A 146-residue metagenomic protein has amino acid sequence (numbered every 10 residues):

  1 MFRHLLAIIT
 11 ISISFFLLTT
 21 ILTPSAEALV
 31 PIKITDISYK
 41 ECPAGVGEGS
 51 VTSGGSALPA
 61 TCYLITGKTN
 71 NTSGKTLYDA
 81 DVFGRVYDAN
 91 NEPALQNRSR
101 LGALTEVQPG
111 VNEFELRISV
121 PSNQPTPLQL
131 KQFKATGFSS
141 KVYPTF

Functional and structural regions predicted by a protein language model:
M1-I13: Bacterial N-terminal signal peptides that target proteins for export
F15-S25: C-terminal segment of classical bacterial N-terminal signal peptides
A26-T66: Low-complexity, acidic Ser/Thr/Pro/Gly-rich terminal tails and inter-domain linkers that flank the onset of structured
T69-S73: Asparagine-centered strand-capping/turn motif at beta-strand->loop junctions
T76-D79, A94: Short acidic/proline- and small/hydrophobic-mixed sequence motifs that coincide with surface turns and coil-to-beta
D81-G84: Hydrophobic beta-strand segments
V86-N97, P144-T145: Short aromatic-acidic-glycine turn motif
L95-Q132: Short, solvent-exposed, Trp/other aromatic-anchored flexible loops in extracytoplasmic proteins
